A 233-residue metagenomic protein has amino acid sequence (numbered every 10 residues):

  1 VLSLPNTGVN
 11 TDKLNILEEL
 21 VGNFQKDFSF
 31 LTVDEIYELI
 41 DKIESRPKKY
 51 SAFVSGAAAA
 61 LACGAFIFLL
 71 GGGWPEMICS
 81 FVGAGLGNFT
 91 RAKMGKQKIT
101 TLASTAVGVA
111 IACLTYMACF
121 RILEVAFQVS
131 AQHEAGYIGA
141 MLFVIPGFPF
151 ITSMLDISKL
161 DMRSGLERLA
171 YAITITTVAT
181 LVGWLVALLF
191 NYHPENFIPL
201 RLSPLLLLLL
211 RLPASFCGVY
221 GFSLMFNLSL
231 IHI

Functional and structural regions predicted by a protein language model:
V1-E38, K42: Soluble N-terminal domains of membrane-associated systems
K49-T152, G221-N227: Core alpha-helical transmembrane segments of integral membrane proteins
I99, S130-A131, D156-L166: Juxtamembrane helix-boundary/capping and inter-helix hinge elements in multi-pass membrane proteins
Y116-V125, L181-N191: Hydrophobic alpha-helical transmembrane segments in multi-pass integral membrane proteins
E124-Q132, N191-S203: Membrane-interface helix termini and inter-helical loops of multi-pass transporters
D156, L166-I175, A187, L206-L208 (+1 more regions): Extended, low-hydrophobicity, polar/charged segments
P213-S223: Oxyanion-binding "anion nests"
I231-I233: Conserved small/polar residues in nucleotide/adenosyl-binding loops
